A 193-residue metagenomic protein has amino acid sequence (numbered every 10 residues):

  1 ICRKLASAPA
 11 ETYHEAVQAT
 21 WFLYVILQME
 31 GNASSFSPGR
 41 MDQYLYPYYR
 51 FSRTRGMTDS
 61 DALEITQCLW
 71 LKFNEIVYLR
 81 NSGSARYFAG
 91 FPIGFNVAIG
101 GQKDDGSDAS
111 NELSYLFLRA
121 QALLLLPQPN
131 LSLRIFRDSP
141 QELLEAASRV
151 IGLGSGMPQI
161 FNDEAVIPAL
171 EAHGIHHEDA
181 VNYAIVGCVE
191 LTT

Functional and structural regions predicted by a protein language model:
I1-T193: Conserved catalytic cores of very large enzyme subunits
